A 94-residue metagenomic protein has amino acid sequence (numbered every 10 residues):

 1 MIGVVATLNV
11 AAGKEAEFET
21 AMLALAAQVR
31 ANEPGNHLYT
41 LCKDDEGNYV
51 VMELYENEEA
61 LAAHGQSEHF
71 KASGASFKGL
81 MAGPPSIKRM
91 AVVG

Functional and structural regions predicted by a protein language model:
I2-N32, H37: N-terminal first-folded block
I2-N9, L38-G65: Short, well-ordered beta-strand segments in beta-rich or mixed alpha/beta enzyme and ligand-binding folds
K14, G47, H69: Short phosphate-engaging motifs
A24-L38, L54-K88: An amphipathic, aromatic/His-enriched active-site/gating alpha helix that lines ligand/cofactor pockets
K43, K88-R89: Structural signal for conserved beta-strand scaffold positions within catalytic alpha/beta enzyme cores
M90-G94: Short hydrophobic/aromatic patches at helix-to-coil boundaries
